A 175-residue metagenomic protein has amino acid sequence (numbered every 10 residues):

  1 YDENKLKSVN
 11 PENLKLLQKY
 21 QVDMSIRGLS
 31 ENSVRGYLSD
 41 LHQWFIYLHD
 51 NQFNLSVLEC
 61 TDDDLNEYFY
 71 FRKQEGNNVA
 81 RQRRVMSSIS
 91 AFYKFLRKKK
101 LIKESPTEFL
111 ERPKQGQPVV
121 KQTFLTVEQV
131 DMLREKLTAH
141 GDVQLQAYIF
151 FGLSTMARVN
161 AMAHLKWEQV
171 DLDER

Functional and structural regions predicted by a protein language model:
E3-L6, L17-K121, E135-K136: N-terminal core-binding DNA-recognition domain of tyrosine recombinases/integrases
L16-L17, D64-L65, Q129, Q144-L145: N-terminal alpha-helical segment
V34, I89, Y148, M156 (+1 more regions): Alpha-helix N-cap/helix-start motif at helix boundaries, enriched for small hydrophobics
D62, V130, W167: ATP/adenylate-binding site constellation spanning eukaryotic-like Ser/Thr protein kinases, ABC-transporter
I102, P118, V127-V159: Basic, Lys/Arg- and aromatic-enriched nucleic-acid-binding interface segment
H164-R175: Conserved tyrosine-mediated DNA breakage-rejoining catalytic core shared by Y-recombinases
